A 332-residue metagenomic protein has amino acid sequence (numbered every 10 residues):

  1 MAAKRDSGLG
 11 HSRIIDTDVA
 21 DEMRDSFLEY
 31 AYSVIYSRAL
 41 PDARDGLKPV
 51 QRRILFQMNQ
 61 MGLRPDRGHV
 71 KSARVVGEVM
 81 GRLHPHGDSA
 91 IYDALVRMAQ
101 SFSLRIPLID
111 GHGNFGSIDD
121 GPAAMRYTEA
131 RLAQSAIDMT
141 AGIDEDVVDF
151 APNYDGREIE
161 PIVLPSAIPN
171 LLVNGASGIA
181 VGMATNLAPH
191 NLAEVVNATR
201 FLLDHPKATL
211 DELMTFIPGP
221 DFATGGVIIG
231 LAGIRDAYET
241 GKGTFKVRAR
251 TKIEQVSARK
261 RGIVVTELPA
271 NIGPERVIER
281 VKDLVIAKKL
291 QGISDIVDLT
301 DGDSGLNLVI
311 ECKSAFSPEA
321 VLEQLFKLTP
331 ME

Functional and structural regions predicted by a protein language model:
M1-G241, N307-V309: Catalytic phosphate-handling regions of large nucleic-acid enzymes and associated NTPases
E212-G233, T240-E332: Charged, surface-exposed alpha-helical interface/stalk elements
